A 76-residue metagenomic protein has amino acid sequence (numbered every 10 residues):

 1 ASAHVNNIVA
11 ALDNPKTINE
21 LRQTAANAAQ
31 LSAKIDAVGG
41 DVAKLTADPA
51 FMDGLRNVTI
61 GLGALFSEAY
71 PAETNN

Functional and structural regions predicted by a protein language model:
A1-N76: Compositionally biased, intrinsically disordered terminal targeting/sorting segments of membrane/secreted proteins
